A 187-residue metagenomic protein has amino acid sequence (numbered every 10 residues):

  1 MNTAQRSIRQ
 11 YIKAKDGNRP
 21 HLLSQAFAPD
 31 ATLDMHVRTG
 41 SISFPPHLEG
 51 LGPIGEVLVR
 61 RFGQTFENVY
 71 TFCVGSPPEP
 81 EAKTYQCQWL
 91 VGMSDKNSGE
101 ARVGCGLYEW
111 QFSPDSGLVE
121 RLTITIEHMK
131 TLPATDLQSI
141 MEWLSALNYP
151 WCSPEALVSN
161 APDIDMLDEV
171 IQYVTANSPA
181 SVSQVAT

Functional and structural regions predicted by a protein language model:
M1-N2, L33: Generic signal for short, ordered secondary-structure residues within or immediately flanking folded domains
N2-R9, A14, G92-V103, E109-T187: Terminal "cap-and-tail" regions of soluble proteins that handle hydrophobic small molecules
R6, N18, L22, E49 (+2 more regions): Short, well-structured alpha-helical interface segments that form or flank functional binding sites
R9-H21, F72-C73: Generic detector of contiguous secondary-structure segments
N18-D34: Short, well-ordered alpha-helical segments enriched in acidic and aromatic residues
P29-Q88, N177-T187: A solvent-exposed, acidic/Ser-Thr-rich amphipathic alpha-helical stretch
